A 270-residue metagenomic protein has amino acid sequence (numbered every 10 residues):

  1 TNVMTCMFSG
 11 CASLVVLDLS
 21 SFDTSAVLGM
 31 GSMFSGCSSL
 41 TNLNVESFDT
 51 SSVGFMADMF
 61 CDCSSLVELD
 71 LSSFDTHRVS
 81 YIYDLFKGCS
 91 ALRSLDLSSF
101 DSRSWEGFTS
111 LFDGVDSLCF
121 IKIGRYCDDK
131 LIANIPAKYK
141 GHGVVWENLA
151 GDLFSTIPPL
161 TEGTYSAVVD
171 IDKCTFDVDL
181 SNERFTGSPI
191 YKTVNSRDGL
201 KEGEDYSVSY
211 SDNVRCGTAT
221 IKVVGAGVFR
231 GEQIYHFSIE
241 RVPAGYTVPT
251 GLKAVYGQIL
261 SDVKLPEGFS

Functional and structural regions predicted by a protein language model:
T1-N2, A12-L28, S38-G54, S64-S80 (+4 more regions): Structural signature of tandem-repeat unit edges
V3-M4, F8, G29-M30, F34 (+6 more regions): All-beta strand scaffolds that present successive hydrophobic residues in beta-strands
F8, F22, F34, F48 (+8 more regions): Aromatic/pi-system hotspot detector in well-structured domains
F8, L17, M30, F34 (+12 more regions): Extracellular/surface recognition and adhesion modules
G10, G36, D62, G88 (+4 more regions): Repetitive beta-strand solenoid architecture
M59, L85, L111, G163-D170 (+1 more regions): Conserved "repeat-terminator" motif of extracellular CCP/Sushi domains
L97-V169: Leucine-rich solenoid repeat scaffolds
D170-S270: Solvent-exposed beta-strand/loop surfaces, strongest in extracytoplasmic domains of secreted and cell-surface proteins
